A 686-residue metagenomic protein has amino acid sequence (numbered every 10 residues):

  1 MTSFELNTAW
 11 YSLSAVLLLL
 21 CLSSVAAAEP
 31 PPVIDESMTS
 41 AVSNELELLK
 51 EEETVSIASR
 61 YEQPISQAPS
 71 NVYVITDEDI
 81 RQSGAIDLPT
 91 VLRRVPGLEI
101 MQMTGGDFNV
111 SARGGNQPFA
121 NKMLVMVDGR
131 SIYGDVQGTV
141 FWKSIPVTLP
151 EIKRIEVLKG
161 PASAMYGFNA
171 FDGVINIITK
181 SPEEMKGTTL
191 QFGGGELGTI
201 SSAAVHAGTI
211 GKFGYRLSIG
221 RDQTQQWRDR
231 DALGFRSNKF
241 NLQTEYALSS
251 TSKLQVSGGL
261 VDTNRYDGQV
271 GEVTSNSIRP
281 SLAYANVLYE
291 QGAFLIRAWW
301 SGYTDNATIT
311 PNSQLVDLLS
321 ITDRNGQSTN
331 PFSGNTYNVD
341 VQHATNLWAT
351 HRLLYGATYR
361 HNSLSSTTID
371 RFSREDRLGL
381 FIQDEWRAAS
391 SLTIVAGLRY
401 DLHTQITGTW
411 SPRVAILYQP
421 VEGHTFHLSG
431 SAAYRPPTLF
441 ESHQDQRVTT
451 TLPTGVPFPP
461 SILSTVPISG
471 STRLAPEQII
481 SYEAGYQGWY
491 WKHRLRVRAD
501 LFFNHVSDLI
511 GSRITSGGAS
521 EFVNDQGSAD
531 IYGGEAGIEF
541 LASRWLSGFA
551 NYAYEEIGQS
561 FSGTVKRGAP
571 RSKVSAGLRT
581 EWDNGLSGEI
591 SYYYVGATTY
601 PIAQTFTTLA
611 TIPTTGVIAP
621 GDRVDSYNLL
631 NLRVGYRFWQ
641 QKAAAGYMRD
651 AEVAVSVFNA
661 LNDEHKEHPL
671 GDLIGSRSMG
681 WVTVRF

Functional and structural regions predicted by a protein language model:
T2-F4, V16-A85, P89-V95, S250 (+2 more regions): N-terminal Sec signal peptide and the immediately downstream disordered periplasmic leader that contains the TonB box
I57, P64, P89-G134: Extracytoplasmic beta-strand/coil segments of soluble accessory domains associated with Gram-negative outer-membrane
S131-K159: Short acidic/polar hinge/loop motifs at secondary-structure boundaries that mediate gating or recognition
S163-A164, N176, E184, G193 (+2 more regions): Periplasmic-side early beta-strands and strand-to-turn transitions of outer-membrane beta-barrels
T224-D231, F235-S237, S252-T336, T367-T368: Flexible loop and strand-edge segments within Gram-negative outer membrane beta-barrel domains
E245-A247, R567-F686: Conserved C-terminal beta-signal and adjacent last beta-strands/turns of outer-membrane beta-barrel proteins
L295-I309, Q419, H427, P459-V466 (+4 more regions): Membrane-embedded beta-barrel scaffold of Gram-negative outer-membrane proteins
L354, R387-S391, R498-V506, N524-Q604 (+2 more regions): Gram-negative outer-membrane beta-barrel transporters
